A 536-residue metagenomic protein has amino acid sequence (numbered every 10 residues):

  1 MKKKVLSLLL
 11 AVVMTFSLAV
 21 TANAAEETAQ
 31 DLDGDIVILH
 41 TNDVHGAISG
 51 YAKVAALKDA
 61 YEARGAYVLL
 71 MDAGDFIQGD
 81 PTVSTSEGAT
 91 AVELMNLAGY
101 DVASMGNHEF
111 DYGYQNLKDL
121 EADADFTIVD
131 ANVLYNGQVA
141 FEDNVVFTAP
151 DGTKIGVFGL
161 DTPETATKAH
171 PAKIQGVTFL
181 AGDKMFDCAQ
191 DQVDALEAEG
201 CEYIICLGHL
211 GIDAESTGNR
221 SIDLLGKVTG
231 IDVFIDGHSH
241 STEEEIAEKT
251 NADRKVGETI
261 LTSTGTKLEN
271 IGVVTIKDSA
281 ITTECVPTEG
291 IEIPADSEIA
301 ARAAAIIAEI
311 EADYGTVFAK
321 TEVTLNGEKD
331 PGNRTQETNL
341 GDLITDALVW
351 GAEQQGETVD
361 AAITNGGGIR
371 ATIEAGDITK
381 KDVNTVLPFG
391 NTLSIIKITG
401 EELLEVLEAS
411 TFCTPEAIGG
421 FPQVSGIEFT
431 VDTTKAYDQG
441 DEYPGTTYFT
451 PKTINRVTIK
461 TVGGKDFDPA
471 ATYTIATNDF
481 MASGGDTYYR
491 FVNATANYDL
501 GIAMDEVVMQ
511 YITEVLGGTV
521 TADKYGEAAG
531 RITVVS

Functional and structural regions predicted by a protein language model:
K2-N23: Sec-dependent N-terminal signal peptides of Gram-positive bacterial secreted proteins and lipoproteins
L9, K184-D191, Y203, E298-A301 (+11 more regions): Generic recognition of stable, solvent-exposed alpha-helical segments in well-folded globular domains
A25-E292, T335, L340-W350, A362-T364 (+2 more regions): Acidic, metal/ion-coordinating pockets
G34-V37, A47-A56, D125-A131, E142-N144 (+3 more regions): Feature captures C-terminal
H40-N42, Q175, L325-R334, T385-T392 (+1 more regions): Glycine- and acidic
E284-V286, V317-T324, I395-K397: Short amphipathic
P294-N384: Hard-cation-handling environments
